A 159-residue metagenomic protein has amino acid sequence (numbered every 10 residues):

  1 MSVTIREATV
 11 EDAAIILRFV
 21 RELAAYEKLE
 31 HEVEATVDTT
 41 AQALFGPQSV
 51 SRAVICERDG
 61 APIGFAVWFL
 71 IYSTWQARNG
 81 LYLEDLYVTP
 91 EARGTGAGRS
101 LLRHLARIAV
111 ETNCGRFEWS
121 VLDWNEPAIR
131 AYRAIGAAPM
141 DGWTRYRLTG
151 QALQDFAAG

Functional and structural regions predicted by a protein language model:
T4-R18, L29: A short beta-loop-alpha structural element at the N-terminal edge of CoA-dependent acyl/N-acetyltransferase catalytic
L17-A43: Conserved GNAT-fold acetyl-CoA-binding loop/helix
Q42-I55: A short helix-loop-beta-strand connector motif used in the catalytic cores of GNAT acetyltransferases and, in some
I55, A61-L70: Conserved beta-strand in the GNAT
L86-R93: A short, internal acetyl-CoA/4′-phosphopantetheine-binding micro-motif in the GNAT/acyltransferase core
R99, R103, D123-G142: Conserved active-site alpha-helix within GNAT-family acetyltransferase domains
V110-S120: Conserved GNAT acetyl-CoA-binding A-motif
W119-A128, R147-Q151: Conserved beta-strand-loop-alpha-helix junction that forms the acyl-donor binding cleft
